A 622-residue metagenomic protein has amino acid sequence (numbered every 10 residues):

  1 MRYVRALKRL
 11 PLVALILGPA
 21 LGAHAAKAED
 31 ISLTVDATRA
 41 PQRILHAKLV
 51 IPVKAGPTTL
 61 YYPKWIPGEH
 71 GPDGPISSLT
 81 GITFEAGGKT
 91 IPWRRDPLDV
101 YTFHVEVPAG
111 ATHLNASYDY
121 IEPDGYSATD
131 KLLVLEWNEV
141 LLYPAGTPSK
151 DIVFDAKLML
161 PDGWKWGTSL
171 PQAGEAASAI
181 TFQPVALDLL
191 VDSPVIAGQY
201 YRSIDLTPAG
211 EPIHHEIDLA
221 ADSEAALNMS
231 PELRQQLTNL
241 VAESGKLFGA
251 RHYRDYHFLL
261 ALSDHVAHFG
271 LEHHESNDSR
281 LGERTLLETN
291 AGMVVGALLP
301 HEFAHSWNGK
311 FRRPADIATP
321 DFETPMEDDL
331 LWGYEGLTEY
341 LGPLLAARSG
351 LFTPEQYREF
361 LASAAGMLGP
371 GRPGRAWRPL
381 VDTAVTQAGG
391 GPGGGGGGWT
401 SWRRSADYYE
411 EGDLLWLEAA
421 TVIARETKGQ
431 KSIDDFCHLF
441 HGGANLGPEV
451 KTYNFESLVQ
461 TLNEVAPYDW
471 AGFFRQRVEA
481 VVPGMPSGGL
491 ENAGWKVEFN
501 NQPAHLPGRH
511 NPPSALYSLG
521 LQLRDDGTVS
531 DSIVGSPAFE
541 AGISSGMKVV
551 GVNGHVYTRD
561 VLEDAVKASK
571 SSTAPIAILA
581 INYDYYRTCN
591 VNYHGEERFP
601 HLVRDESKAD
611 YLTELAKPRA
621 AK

Functional and structural regions predicted by a protein language model:
M1-V13: Bacterial N-terminal signal peptides that target proteins for export
L10-G22: Bacterial N-terminal signal peptides
K27-I66: Early extracytoplasmic/domain-onset interaction patches
A28-D30, I44-H46, A55-P57, S77-L79 (+9 more regions): Extracytoplasmic
T38, V50-P52, P67, P72-Y253 (+1 more regions): Non-catalytic architectural context of zinc metalloproteases
L49, D205-L331, L337, L341: Juxtacatalytic substrate-recognition/specificity segment
K54, W65, P108, D119-I121 (+5 more regions): Solvent-exposed coil/turn segments that connect beta secondary-structure elements in extracytoplasmic/periplasmic
G342-P343, F352-K622: C-terminal recognition in membrane/secretory proteostasis and scaffolding
